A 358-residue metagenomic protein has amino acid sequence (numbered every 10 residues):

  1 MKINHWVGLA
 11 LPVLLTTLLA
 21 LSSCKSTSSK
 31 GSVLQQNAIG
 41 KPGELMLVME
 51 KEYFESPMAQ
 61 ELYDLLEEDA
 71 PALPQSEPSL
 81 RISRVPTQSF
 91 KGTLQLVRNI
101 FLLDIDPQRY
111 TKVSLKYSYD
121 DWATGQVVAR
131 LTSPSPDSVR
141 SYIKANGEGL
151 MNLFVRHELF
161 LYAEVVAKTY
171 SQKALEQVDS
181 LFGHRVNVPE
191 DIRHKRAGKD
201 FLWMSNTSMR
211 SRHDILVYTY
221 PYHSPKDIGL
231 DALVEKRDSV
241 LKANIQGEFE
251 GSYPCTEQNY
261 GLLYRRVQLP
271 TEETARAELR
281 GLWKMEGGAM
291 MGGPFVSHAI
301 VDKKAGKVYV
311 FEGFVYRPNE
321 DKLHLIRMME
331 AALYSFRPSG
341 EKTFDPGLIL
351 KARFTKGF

Functional and structural regions predicted by a protein language model:
K2-L11: Bacterial N-terminal signal peptides that target proteins for export
A20-S23: C-terminal motif of bacterial Sec signal peptides marking the signal peptidase cleavage site
S28-T111, L115-G125: Start-of-domain marker
S29-V33, L47-E52, P189-T256: Secretory pathway targeting signatures of secreted, lumenal, and periplasmic proteins
S83-S141, A243-G306, E320-D321, R353-G357: Signature of long, low-cysteine stretches enriched in small and polar/charged residues
V127-S135, D214-T219, K307-Y316: Short, well-ordered beta-strand elements
R140-E164, I192, K307-F358: Surface-exposed amphipathic alpha-helical segments
